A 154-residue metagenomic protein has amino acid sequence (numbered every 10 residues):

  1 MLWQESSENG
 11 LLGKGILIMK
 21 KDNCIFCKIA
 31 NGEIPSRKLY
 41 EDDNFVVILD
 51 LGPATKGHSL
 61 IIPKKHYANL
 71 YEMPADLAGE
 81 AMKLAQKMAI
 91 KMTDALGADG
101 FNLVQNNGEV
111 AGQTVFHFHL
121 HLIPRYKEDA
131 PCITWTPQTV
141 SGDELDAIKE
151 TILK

Functional and structural regions predicted by a protein language model:
L2, S7-K154: HIT superfamily nucleotide-processing domains
